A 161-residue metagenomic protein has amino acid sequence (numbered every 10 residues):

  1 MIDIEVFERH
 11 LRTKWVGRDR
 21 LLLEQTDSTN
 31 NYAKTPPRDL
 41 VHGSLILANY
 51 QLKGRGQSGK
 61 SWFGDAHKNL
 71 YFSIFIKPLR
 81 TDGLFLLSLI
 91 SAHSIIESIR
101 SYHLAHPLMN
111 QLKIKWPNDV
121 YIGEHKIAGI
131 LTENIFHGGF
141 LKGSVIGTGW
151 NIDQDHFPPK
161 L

Functional and structural regions predicted by a protein language model:
M1-P107, Q111, I135: N-terminal lobe of the biotin/lipoate ligase/transferase fold
V16-G17, I127, L141: A broad structural signal for short, well-ordered beta-strand segments within beta-sheet-rich domains
F72-I74, N118, I130-T132, I146-W150: A structural signal for short, well-ordered beta-strand segments
I122-G123: Structural motif
K126-F136: Glycine-rich, charged/polar anion/phosphate-binding loops that engage phosphate groups from diverse ligands
G139-L161: Short, acidic (Asp/Glu-rich) active-site segment that either coordinates a divalent metal cofactor
